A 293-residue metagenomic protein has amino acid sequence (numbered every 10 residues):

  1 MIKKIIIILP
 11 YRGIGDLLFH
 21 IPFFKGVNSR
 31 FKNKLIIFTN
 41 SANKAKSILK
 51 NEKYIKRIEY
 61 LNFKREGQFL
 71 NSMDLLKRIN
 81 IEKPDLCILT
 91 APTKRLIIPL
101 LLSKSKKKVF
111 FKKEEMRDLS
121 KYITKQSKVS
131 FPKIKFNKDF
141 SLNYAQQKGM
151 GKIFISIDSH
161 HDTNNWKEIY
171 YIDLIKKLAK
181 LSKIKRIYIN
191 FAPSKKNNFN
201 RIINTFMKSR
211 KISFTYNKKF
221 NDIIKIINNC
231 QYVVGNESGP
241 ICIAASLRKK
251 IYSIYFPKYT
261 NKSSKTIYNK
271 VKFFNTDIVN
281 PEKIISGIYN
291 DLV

Functional and structural regions predicted by a protein language model:
M1-V293: Catalytic machinery of carbohydrate-active enzymes, primarily nucleotide-sugar-dependent glycosyltransferases
